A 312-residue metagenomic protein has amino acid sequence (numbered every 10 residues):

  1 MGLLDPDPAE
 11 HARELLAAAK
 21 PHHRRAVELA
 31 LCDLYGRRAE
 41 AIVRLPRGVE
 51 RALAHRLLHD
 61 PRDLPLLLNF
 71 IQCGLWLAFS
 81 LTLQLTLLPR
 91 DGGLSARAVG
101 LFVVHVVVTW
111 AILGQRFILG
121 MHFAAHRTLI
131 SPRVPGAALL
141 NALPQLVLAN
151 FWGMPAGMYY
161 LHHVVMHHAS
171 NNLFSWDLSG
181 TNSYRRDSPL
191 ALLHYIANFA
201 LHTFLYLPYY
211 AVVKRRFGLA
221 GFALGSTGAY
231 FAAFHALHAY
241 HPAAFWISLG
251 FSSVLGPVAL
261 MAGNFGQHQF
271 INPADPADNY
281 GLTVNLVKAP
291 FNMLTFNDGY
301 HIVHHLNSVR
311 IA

Functional and structural regions predicted by a protein language model:
M1-W246, A312: Non-catalytic, topology-defining segments of multipass membrane proteins
V106, S252, K288-A289: Hydrophobic alpha-helical segments with strong N-terminal bias
A111-G120, L249, F265, N297 (+1 more regions): Short alpha-helical catalytic segment bearing the HExxH-like zincin motif of zinc-dependent metalloproteases
Q115, M158, L260-M261, P290-D298: A generic hydrophobic-helix recognition signal that picks specific residues within alpha-helical hydrophobic
Y159-H162, V258-F270: Transmembrane alpha-helix/helix-exit interface in multi-pass inner-membrane proteins
G250-A259: Small-residue-enriched core segments of transmembrane alpha-helices in multipass membrane transport and channel
F265-V309: Cytosolic/matrix-facing juxtamembrane and C-terminal tails of multi-pass cellular membrane proteins
